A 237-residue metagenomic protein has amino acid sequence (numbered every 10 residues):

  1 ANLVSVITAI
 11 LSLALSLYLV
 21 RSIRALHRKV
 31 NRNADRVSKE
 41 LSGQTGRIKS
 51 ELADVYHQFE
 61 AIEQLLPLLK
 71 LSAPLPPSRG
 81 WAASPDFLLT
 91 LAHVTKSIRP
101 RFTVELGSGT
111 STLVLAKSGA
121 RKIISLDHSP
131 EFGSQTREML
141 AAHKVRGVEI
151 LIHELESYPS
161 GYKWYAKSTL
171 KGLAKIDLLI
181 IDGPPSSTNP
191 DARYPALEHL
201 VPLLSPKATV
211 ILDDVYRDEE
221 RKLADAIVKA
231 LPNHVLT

Functional and structural regions predicted by a protein language model:
A1-R28: Single-pass membrane-anchoring alpha-helices
I62-I98: Class I SAM-dependent methyltransferase Rossmann-like catalytic core, especially the SAM/SAH-binding loop
I98-G109: Conserved class I S-adenosyl-L-methionine
T110-A120: Conserved SAM-binding loop of SAM-dependent methyltransferases across substrates and taxa, primarily the Class I
K122-H128: Conserved SAM-binding motif I beta-strand of class I
G133-S134: Short alpha-helix immediately C-terminal to the canonical SAM-binding loop
R137-K175: S-adenosyl-L-methionine
E154, P185-T237: C-terminal substrate-binding/active-site "lid" region of AdoMet-derived donor-dependent transferases
